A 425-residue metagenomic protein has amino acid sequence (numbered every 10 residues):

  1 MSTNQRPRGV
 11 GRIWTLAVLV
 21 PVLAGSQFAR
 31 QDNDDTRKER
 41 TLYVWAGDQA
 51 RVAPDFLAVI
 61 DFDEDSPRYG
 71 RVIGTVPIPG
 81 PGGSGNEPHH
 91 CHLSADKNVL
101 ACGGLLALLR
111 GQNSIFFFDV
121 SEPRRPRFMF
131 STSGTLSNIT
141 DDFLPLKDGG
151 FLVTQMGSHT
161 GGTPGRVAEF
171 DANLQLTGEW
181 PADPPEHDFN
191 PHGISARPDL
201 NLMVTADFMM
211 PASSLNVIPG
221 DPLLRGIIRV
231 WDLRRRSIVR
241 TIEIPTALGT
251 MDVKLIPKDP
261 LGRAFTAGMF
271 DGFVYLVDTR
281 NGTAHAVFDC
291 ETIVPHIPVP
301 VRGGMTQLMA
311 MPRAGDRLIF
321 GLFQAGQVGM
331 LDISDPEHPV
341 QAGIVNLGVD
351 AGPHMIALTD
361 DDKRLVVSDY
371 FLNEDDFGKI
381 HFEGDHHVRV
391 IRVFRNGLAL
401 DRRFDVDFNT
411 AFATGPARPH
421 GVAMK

Functional and structural regions predicted by a protein language model:
F28, D32-K38, E87-D96, F143-K147 (+5 more regions): Structural signature of eukaryotic scaffold interfaces centered on beta-propeller domains
V44-R51, C102-Q112, T154-P164, T205-R225 (+1 more regions): Short, conserved, GDST-rich strand-edge loop motifs in beta-rich repeat architectures
A58-F62, N113-S121, P164-L174, D221-R234 (+1 more regions): Beta-propeller blade signature
G70-L144: Blade-loop segments of beta-propeller domains
V72-N86, F130-L136, E179-F189, I238-M251 (+3 more regions): Surface-exposed loop and turn segments in beta-propeller and other repeat-based domains that flank or scaffold
S94, E186-N190, I194-M330: Beta-propeller domains
S114, V120-P198, S213: Asp-box/WD-like beta-propeller blade repeats and closely related beta-sheet repeat scaffolds
P300-H381, V388: Loop/turn-rich, solvent-exposed surfaces of beta-rich toroidal or solenoidal domains
